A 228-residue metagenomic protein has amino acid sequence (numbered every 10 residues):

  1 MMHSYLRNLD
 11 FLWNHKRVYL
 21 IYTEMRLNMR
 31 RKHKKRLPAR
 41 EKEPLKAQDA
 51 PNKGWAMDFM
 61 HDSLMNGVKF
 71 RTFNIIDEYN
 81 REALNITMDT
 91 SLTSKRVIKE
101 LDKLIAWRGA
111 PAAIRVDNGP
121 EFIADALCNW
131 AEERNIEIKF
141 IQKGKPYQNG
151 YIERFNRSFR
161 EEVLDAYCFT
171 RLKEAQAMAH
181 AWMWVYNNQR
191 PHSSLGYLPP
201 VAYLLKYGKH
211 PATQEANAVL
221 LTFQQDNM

Functional and structural regions predicted by a protein language model:
M1-G54, K145, V201-K209: Basic, flexible linker segments flanking DNA-binding modules in nucleic acid-interacting mobile-element proteins
M2, V18, D58, I75 (+10 more regions): Mobile genetic element proteins and their domesticated derivatives, centered on retroelements and DNA transposons
M29, E137-I138: Hydrophobic beta-strand scaffold residues
G54-L84, T90: An active-site-proximal beta-strand-loop segment
L64, V68, I86-R108, P120: Active-site beta-loop-alpha junctions of metal-dependent nucleic acid enzymes, especially the RNase H-like/DDE
E82-I86, K139-I141, D165-A166: Short small-residue beta-strand/loop micro-motif enriched in glycine and branched aliphatics
V116-N118, A124-N129, I138-R160, R171-H180 (+1 more regions): RNase H-like two-metal-ion nuclease catalytic core shared by retroviral integrases and related mobile-element nucleases
R134-I136, E161-M228: C-terminal domain-tail junction helix/linker
